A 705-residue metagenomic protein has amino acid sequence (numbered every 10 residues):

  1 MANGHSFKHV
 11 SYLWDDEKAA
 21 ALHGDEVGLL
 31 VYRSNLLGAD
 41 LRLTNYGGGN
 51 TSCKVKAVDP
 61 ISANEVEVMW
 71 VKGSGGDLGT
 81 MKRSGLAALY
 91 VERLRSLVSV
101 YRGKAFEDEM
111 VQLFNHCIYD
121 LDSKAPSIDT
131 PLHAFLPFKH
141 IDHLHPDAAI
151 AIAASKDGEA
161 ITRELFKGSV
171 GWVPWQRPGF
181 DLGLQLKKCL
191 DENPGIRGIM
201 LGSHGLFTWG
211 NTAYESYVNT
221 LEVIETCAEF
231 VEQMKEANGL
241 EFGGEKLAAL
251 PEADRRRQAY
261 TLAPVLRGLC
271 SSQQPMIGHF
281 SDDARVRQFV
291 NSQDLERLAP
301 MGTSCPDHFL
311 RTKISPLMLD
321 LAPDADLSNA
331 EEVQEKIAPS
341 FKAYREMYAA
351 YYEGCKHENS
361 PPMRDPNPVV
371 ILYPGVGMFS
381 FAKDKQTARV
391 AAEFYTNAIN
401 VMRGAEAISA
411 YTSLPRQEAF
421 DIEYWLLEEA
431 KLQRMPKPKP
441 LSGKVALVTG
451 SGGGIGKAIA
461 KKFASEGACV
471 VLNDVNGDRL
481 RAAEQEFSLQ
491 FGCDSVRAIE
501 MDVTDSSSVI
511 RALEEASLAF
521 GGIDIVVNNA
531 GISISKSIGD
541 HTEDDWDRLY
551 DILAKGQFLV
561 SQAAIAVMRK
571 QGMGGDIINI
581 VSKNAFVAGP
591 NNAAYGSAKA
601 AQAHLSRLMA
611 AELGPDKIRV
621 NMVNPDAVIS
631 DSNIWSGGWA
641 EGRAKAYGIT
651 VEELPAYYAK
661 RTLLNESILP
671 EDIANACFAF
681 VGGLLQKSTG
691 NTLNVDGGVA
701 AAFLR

Functional and structural regions predicted by a protein language model:
A2-A446, A458: Glycine-rich flexible loops
S537-I538, T542-Y550, Y658: Substrate-binding pocket helix/loop in short-chain dehydrogenase/reductase
S561, A598-A601, S606: Active-site helix of classical SDR
A566, A611-E612, Q686: Alpha-helical segment proximal to the catalytic Tyr-Lys
S582: Residue(s) in the substrate-gating loop at a strand-loop-helix junction that position the organic substrate next
G614, R619, S688-G690: Short, small/polar-rich loop/turn modules that mediate ligand/substrate recognition or access, typified
T689-R705: Short C-terminal tail/terminal secondary-structure segment of NAD(P)H-dependent dehydrogenase/reductase domains
